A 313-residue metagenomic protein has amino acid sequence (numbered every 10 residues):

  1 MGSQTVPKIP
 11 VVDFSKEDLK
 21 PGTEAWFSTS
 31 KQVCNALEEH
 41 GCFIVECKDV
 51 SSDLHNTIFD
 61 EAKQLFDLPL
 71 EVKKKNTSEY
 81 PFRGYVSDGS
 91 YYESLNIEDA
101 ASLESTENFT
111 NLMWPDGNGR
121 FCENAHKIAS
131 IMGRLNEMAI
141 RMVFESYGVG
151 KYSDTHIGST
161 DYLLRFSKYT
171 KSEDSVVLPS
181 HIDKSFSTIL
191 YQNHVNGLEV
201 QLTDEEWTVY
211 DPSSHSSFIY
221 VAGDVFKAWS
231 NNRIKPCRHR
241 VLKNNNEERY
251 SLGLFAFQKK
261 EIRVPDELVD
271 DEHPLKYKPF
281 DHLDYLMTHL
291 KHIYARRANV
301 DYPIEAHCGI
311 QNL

Functional and structural regions predicted by a protein language model:
M1-L313: Peripheral, non-catalytic segments flanking oxidoreductase cores
